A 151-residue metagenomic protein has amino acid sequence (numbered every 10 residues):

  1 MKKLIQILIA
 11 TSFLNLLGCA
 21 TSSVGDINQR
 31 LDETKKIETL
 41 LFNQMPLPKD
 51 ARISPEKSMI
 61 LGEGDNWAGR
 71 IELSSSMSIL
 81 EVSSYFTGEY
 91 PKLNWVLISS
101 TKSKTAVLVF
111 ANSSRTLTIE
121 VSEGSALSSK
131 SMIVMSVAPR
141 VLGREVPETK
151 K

Functional and structural regions predicted by a protein language model:
M1-L8: Bacterial N-terminal signal peptides that target proteins for export
N15-G18: C-terminal motif of bacterial Sec signal peptides marking the signal peptidase cleavage site
A20-K151: An acidic-aromatic pocket/loop used at catalytic or ligand-binding sites
